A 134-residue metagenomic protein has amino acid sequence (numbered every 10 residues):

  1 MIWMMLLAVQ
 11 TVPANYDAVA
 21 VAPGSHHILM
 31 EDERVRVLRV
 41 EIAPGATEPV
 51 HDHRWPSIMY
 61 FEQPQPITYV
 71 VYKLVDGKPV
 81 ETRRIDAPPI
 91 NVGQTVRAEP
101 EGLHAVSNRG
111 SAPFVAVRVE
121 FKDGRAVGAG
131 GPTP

Functional and structural regions predicted by a protein language model:
I2-Q10: Sec-dependent N-terminal signal peptides
T11-E33, P132-P134: Short N-terminal segments immediately surrounding and downstream of signal-peptide cleavage
P23-H51: Mature N-terminal segment immediately following signal peptide/propeptide cleavage in secreted/periplasmic
M30-R34, K73-E101: Short acidic-glycine-tyrosine-enriched beta hairpin
H51-H53, H104: Histidine-centered active-site/metal-ligand motif
R54-K78: Glycine- and acidic-residue-biased ligand/ion/polar-headgroup-sensing regions
V106-G110: Asparagine-centered strand-capping/turn motif at beta-strand->loop junctions
D123-P134: Extracytoplasmic/periplasmic copper-protein system
